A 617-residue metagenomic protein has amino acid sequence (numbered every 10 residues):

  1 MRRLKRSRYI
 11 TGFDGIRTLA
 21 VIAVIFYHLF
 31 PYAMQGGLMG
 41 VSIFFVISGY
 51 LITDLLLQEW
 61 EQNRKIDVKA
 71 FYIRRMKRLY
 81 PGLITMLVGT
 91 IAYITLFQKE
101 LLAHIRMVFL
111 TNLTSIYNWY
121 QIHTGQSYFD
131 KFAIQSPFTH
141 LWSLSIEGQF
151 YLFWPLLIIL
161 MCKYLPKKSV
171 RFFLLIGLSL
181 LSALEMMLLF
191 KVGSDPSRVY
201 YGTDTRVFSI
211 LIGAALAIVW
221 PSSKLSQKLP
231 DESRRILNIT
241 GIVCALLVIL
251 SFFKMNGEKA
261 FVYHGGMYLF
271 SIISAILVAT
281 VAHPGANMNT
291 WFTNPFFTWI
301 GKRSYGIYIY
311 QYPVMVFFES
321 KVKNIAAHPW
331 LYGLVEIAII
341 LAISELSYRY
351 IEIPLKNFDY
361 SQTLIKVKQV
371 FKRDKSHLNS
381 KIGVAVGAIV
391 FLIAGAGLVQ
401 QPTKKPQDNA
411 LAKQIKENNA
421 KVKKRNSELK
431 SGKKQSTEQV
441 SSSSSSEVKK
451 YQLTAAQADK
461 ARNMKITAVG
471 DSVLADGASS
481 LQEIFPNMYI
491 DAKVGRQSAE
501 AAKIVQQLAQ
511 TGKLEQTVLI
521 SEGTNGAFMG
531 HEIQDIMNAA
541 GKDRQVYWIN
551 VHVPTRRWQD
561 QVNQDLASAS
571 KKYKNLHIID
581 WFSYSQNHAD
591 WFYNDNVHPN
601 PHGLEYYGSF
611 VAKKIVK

Functional and structural regions predicted by a protein language model:
R2-F13, V21-S361, K366, R373-G383 (+1 more regions): Hydrophobic membrane-embedded alpha-helices and membrane-water interface caps/short interhelical or interfacial loops
G15-T18, I22-I25, G477-F485: A short, Lys/Arg-enriched amphipathic alpha-helix followed by its capping loop at the start of a domain
F45, A70, N112, I466-A468 (+4 more regions): Structural recognition of the beta-strand scaffold that forms the well-ordered cores of secreted hydrolase catalytic
I122, G526-F528: Short glycine-rich, flexible loops that bind phosphorylated cofactors or substrates
N357-A502, Q507-L508, E515-Q516, A527 (+5 more regions): Extracellular/periplasmic envelope-modification machinery, especially enzymes that add or remove acyl/ester groups on
Q510-K513, M537-D543: Short, conserved loop/helix-junction motifs that constitute active-site signature segments in enzyme catalytic cores
G530-M537, Q559-D565: Charged helix-capping and loop-helix junction motifs
V551-W581: Substrate-gating cap/lid alpha-helix
